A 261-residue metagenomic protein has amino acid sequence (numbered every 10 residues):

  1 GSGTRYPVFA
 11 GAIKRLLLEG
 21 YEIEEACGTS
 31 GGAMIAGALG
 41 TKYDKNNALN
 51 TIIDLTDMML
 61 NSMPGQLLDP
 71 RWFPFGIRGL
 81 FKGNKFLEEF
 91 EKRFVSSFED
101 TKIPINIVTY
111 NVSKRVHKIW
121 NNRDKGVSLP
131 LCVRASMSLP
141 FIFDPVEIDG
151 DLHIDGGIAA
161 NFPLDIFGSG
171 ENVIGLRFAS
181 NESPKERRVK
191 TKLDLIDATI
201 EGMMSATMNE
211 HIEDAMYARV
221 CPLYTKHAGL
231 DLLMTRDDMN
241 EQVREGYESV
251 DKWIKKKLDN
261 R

Functional and structural regions predicted by a protein language model:
G1-T29, G37-R261: Patatin-like phospholipase
